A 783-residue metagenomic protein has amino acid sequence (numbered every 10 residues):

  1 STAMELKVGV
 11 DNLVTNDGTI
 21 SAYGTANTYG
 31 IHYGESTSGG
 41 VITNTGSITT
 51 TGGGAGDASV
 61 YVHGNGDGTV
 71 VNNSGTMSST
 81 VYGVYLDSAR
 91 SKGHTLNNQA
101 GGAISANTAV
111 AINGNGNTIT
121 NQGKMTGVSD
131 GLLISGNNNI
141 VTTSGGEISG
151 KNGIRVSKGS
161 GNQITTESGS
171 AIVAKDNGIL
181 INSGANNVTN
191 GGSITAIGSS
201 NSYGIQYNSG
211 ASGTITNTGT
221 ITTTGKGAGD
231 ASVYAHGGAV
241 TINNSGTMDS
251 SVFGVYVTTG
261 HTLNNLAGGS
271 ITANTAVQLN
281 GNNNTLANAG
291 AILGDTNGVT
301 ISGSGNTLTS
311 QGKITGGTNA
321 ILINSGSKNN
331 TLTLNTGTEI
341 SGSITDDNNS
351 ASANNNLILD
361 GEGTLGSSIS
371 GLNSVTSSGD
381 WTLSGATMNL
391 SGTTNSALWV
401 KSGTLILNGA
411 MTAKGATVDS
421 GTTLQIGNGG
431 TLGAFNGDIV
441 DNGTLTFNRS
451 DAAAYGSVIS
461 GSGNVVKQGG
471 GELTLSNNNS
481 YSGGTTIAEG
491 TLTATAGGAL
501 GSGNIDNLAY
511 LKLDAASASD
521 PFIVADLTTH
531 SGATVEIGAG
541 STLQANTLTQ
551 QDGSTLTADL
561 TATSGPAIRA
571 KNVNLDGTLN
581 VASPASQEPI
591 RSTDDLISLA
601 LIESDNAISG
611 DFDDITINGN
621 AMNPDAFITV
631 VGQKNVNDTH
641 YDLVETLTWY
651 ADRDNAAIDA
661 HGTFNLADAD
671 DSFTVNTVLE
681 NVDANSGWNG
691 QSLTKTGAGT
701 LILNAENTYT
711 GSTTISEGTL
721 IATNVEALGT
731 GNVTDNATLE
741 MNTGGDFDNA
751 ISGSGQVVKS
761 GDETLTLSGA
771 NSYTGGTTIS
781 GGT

Functional and structural regions predicted by a protein language model:
S1, G9-G18, A106, G150 (+8 more regions): N-terminal segments that cap or nucleate solenoid repeat domains
S1-K7, Y23-E35, G52-G64, S78-R90 (+13 more regions): Extracellular beta-strand/beta-solenoid scaffold signature
D11-S21, G39-T49, D67-S78, K92-A103 (+14 more regions): Right-handed parallel beta-helix
D17-T19, T45-S47, S74, G101 (+34 more regions): Tight coil/turn sites that cap or link beta-strands
T19, T37, D67, S91-G93 (+18 more regions): Acidic, glycine-rich calcium-binding repeat modules characteristic of RTX/beta-roll and related beta-solenoid repeat
N330-L332, L357, G371-G385, N389-A397 (+6 more regions): Extracellular beta-strand/loop-rich repeat segments of large surface/secreted proteins
T333-N335, S341, T345-I358, S370 (+2 more regions): Extracellular, surface-exposed repeat/solenoid domains
A351-T382, T387-T394, M411-T412, G430-N464 (+4 more regions): Polar, low-complexity tracts enriched in small residues
